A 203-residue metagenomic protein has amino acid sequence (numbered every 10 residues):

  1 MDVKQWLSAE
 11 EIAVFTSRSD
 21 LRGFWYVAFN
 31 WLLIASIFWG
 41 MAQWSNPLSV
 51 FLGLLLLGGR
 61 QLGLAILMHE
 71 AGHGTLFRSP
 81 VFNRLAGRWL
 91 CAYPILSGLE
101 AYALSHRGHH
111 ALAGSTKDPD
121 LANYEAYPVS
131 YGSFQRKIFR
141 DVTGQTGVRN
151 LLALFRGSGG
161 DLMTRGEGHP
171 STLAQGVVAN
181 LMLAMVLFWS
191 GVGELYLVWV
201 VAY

Functional and structural regions predicted by a protein language model:
M1-G58, L67, A92-V200: Non-catalytic, topology-defining segments of multipass membrane proteins
A65-H73, F77, H109-H110: Active-site recognition of the HExxH zinc-binding catalytic motif
F77-R78, T172: Conserved catalytic-core motifs of eukaryotic protein kinase domains, centered on the activation segment
R78-A92: Post-HEXXH active-site segment of zinc metalloproteases
